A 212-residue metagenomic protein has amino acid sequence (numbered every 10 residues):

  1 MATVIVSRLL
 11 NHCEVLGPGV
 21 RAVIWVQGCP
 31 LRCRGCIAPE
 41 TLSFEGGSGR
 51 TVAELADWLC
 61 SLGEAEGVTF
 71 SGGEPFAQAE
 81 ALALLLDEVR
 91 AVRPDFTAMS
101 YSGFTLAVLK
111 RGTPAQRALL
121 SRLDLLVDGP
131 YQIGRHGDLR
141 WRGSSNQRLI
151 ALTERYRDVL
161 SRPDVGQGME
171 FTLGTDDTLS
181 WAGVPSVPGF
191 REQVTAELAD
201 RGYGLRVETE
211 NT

Functional and structural regions predicted by a protein language model:
M1-W25, R34, A38-F44, G166 (+1 more regions): N-terminal [4Fe-4S]-dependent radical SAM core
V4-R8, V20, A38-A118: Conserved Radical SAM active-site core
Q78-R93, H136-L179: P-loop/Walker A phosphate-binding loop and immediately adjacent motor/lid segment at beta-alpha junctions
S102-G103, G129-Y131: Short secondary-structure boundary segments
R117-S121, R142-G143: Short, conserved loop/helix-junction motifs that constitute active-site signature segments in enzyme catalytic cores
D124: Receiver (REC) domain switch/active-site residues of two-component response regulators
L179-T212: Radical SAM enzyme core and accessory elements
